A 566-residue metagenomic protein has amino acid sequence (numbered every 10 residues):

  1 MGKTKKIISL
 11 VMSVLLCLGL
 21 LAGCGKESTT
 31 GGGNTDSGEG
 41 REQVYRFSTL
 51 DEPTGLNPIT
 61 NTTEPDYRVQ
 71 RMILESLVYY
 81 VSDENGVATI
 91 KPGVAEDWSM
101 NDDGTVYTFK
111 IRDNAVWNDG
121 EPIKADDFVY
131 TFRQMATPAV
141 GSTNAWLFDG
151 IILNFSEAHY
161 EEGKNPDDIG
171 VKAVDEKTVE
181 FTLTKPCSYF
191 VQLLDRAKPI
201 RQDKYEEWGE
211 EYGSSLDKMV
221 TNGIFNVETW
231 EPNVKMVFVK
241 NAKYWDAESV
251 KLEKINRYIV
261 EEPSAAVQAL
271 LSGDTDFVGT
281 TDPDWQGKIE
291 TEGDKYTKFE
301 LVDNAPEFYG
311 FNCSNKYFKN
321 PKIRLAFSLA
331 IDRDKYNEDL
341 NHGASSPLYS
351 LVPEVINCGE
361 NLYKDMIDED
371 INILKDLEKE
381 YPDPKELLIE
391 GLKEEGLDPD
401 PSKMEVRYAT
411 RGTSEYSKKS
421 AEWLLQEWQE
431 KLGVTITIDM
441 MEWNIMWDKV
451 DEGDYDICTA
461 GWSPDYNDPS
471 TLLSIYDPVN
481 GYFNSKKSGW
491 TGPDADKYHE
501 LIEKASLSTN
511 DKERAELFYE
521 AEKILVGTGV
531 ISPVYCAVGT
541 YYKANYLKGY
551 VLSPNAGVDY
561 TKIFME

Functional and structural regions predicted by a protein language model:
S48-D102, V220: N-terminal lobe/hinge region of extracytoplasmic solute-binding protein
V81-N85, P166-D168, E176-K177, L183-K254: Gly/Pro-rich hinge or "lid" segments in bacterial periplasmic/extracellular proteins
K110, V129, Q134, T143-K204: Surface-exposed binding/hinge segments that line and control ligand-binding clefts or catalytic entry sites
W208-G213, K243-K288: Ligand-site clamp/hinge motif
P232, Y381, I389-P464, G539: Ligand/substrate-recognition segments at binding pockets and active sites
S346-G391, T413-K418: Structural transition elements
L377, V434-M446, S474-A544, E566: Extracytoplasmic/peripheral linker and loop segments enriched in polar/acidic and small residues with frequent Thr/Pro
Y541-E566: Long beta-strand-rich cores associated with HINT superfamily self-processing modules
